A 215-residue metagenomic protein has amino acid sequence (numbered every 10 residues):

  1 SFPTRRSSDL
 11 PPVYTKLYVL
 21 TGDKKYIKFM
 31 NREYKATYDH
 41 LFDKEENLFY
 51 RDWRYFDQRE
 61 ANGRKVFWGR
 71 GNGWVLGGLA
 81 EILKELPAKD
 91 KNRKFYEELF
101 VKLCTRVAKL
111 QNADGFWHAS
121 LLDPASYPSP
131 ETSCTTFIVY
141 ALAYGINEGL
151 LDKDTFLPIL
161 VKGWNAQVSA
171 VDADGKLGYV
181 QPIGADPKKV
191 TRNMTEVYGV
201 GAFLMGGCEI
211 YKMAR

Functional and structural regions predicted by a protein language model:
S1, K24-Y50, E97-G115, P158-K176: Long, well-ordered core segments of solenoidal/helical folds
F2-S7: Short, small-residue-biased leader/transition segments that mark boundaries at the very start of proteins
L10-D23, W74-N92, T136-L151, A202-R215: Well-ordered alpha-helical scaffold segments within catalytic/enzyme domains
L17-K25, R59-V66: Active-site cleft segment of glycoside hydrolase catalytic domains centered on the general acid/base Glu
F49-R70: Acidic/Ser/Thr-rich, low-complexity mid-to-C-terminal regulatory regions of eukaryotic proteins
L76-L122: Oxyanion-binding "anion nests"
W117, P124, S129-R215: CBM-like carbohydrate-recognition segments
